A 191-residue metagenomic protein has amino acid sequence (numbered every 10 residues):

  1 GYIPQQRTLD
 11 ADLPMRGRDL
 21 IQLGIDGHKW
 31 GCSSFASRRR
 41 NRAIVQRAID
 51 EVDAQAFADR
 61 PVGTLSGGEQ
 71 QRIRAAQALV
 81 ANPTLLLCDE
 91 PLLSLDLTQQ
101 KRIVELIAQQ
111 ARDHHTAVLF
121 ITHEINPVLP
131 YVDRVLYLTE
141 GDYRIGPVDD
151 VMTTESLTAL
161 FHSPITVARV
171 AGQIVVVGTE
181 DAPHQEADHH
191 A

Functional and structural regions predicted by a protein language model:
Q22, S37-F57: Conserved ABC ATPase "signature" region
P61-L65, E69: Conserved ABC ATPase signature
N82: Conserved catalytic motifs of ABC-family nucleotide-binding domains
L86-E90: Catalytic Walker B motif of ABC-type/P-loop ATPase nucleotide-binding domains
T122-H123: H-loop/switch region of ABC-family ATPase nucleotide-binding domains
V135-V148: H-loop (His-switch) and adjacent beta-strand-loop-beta switch element of ABC-type ATPase nucleotide-binding domains
T154, L160-A191: ABC ATPase nucleotide-binding domains
